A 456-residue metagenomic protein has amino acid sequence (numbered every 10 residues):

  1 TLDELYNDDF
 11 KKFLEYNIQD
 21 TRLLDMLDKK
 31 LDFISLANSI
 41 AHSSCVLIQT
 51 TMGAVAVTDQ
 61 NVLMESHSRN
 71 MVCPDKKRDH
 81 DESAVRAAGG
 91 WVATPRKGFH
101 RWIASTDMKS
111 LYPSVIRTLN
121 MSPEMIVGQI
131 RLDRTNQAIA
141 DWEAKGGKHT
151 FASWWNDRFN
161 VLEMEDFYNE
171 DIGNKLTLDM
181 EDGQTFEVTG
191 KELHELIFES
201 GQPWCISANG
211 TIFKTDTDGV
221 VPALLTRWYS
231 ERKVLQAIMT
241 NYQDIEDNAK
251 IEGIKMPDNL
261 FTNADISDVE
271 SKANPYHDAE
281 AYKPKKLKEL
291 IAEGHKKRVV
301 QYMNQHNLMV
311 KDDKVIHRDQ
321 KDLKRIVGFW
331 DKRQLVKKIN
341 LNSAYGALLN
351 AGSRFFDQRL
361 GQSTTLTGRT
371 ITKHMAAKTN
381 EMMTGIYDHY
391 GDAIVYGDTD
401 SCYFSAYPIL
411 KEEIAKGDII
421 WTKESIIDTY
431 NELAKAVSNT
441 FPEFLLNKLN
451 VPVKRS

Functional and structural regions predicted by a protein language model:
D3-K148, S153-W155, I254-H277, L287 (+4 more regions): Common nucleic-acid-contacting/processivity interface regions adjacent to the catalytic cores of nucleic-acid enzymes
L31-I34, N38, L235, Y242 (+3 more regions): Hydrophobic stripe of amphipathic alpha-helices that form coiled-coil interfaces
D133-T185, T189-T215, V221, L225-T226 (+2 more regions): E2/UBC-UEV (E2-variant) core
Y168-S207, T217-V220, R227-F329: Long, low-complexity, polar/charged, intrinsically disordered or flexibly structured peripheral segments
Q236-Q243, Y345-G352, T379-M383: Structural motif corresponding to the C-terminal cap of alpha-helices
D247, T372-T399, K411: Active-site palm subdomain of RNA-directed nucleic acid polymerases
L335, M383-V395, F444-S456: Short beta-strand elements
Y403-S456: C-terminal polymerase-core module
